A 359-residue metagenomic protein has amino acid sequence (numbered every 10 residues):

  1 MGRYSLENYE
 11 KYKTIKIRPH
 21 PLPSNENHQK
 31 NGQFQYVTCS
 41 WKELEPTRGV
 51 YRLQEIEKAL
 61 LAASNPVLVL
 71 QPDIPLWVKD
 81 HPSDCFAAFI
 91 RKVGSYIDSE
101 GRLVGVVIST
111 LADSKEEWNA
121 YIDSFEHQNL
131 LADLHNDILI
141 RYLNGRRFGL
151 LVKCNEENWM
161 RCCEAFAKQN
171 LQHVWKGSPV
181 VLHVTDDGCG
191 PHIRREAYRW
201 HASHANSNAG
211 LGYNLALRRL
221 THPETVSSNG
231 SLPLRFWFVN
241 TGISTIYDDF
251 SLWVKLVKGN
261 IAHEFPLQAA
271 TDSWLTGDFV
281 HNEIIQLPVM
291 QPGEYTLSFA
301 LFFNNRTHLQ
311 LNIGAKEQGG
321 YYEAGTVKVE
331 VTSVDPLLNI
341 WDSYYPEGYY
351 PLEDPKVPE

Functional and structural regions predicted by a protein language model:
G2-N25, R102-N206: Catalytic-core regions of glycoside hydrolase
S24-H28, Q54-S64, R91-D98, Q286-L287: Short amphipathic alpha-helices and their capping/turn segments at secondary-structure boundaries
H28-H81, C85, E117-N129: Aromatic-lined substrate-binding rim segments of carbohydrate-active enzymes
Q35, A63, V93, V106 (+1 more regions): Conserved, mostly hydrophobic/aromatic
L70-P72, T110, L301: A mature extracytoplasmic/lumenal domain signature
H81, A88, L103, K356-E359: Low-complexity, intrinsically disordered regulatory segments enriched in Pro/Ser/Thr and acidic residues
C85-I97, L103-A112: Hydrophobic alpha-helical segments with transmembrane-like composition
L211-E359: Extracellular/luminal regions of secreted and cell-surface proteins that mediate adhesion/ECM remodeling
